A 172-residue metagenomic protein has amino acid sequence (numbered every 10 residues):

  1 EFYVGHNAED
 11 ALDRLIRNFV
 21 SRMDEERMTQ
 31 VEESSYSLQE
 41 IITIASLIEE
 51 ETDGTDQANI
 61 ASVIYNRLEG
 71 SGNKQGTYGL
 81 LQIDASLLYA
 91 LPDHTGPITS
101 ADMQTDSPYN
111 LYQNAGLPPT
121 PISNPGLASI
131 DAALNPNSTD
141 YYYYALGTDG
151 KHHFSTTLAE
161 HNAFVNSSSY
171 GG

Functional and structural regions predicted by a protein language model:
E1-G172: Bacterial extracytoplasmic/cell-wall-associated proteins, especially those involved in peptidoglycan
